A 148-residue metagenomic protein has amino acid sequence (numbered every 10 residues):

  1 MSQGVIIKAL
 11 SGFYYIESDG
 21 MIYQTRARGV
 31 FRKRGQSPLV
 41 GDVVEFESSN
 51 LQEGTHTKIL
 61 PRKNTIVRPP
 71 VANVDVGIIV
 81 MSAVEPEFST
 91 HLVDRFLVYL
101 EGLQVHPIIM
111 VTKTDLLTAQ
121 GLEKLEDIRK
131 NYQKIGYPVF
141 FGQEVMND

Functional and structural regions predicted by a protein language model:
M1-H91: N-terminal accessory targeting/assembly segments
G41, L100, T112: Residue-level signal for inorganic ion chemistry
L51-Q52, A83-P86, T114-T118, V145-N147: Conserved nucleotide-binding/hydrolysis micro-motifs of P-loop NTPases
N73-V76, L103-P107, I135-Y137: Short glycine-/polar-rich loops that comprise or flank the Walker A/P-loop and associated switch/sensor motifs
I79, I109-V111: Structural beta-sheet core signal
H91-H106: Histidine-anchored nucleotide/phosphate-binding helix
L116-D148: Canonical P-loop GTPase G-domain recognition
